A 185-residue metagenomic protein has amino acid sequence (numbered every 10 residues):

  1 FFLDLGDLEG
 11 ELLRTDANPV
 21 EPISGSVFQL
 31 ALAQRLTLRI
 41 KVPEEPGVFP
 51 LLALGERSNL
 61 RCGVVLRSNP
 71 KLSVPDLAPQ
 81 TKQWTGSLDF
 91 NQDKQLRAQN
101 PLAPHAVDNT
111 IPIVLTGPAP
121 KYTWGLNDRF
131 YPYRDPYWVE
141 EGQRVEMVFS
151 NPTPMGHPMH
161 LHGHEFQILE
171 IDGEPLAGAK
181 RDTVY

Functional and structural regions predicted by a protein language model:
F1-N91, A103-P104, L169-Y185: Histidine- and aromatic-rich segments of cupredoxin/plastocyanin-like copper-binding domains
D4, Q95-A98, H105-N109: A cross-family signal for N-terminal binding/gating loops and helix N-caps that shape access to the active site
L12-S26, A106-Y185: Active-site pocket scaffolds in enzymes
Q92-N100, E141-Q143: Short charge-dense sequence patches
